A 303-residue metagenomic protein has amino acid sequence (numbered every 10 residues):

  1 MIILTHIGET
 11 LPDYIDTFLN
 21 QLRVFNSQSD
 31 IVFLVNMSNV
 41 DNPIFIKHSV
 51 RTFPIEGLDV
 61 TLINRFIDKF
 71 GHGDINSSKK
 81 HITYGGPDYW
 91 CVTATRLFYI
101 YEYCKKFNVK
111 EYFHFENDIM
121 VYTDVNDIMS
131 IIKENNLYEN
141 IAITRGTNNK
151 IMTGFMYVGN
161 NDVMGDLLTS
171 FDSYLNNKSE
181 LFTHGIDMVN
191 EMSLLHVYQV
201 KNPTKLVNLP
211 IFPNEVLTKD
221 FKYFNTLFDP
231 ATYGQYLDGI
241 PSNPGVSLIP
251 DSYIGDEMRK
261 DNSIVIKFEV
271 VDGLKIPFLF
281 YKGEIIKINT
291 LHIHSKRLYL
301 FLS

Functional and structural regions predicted by a protein language model:
M1-I82, K105, N160-D162, D166 (+2 more regions): N-terminal anchoring/stem segment of glycosyltransferases
I7-E9, N36-S38, H114-I119, G146-N148: An acidic- and aromatic-residue-enriched active-site/binding cleft used to recognize and process polar
L11-P12, W90-A94, M188: A conditional alpha-helix N-cap/helix-loop micro-motif detector
V32-L34, Y112-E116, I141-I143, L206-I211: A structural signal for short, well-ordered beta-strand segments and their strand-loop junctions that often border
T83-Y84, I266: Active-site anion-handling motifs in enzyme catalytic cores
D88, V92-N140: GT-A fold catalytic core of metal-dependent nucleotide-sugar glycosyltransferases, centered on the diacidic
T123-V197: Conserved catalytic core of nucleotide-sugar-dependent glycosyltransferases
G165-S303: Catalytic core and acceptor-binding pocket of nucleotide-sugar-dependent glycosyltransferases
